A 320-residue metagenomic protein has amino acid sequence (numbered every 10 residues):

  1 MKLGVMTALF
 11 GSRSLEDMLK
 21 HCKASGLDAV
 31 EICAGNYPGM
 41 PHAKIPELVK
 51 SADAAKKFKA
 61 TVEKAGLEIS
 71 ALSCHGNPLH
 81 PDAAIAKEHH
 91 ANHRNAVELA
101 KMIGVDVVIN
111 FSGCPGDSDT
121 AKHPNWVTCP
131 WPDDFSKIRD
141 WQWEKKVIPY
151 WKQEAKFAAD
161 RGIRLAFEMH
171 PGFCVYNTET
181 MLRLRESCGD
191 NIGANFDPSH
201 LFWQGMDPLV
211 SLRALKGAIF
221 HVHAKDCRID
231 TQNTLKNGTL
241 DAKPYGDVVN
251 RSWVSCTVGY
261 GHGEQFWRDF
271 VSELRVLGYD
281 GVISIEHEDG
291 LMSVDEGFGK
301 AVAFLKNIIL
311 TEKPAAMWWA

Functional and structural regions predicted by a protein language model:
M1-S12: Boundary/entry segment of secreted carbohydrate-active catalytic domains
K2, A29-V30, N36, L72 (+2 more regions): Acidic/histidine-rich catalytic cores of soluble enzymes
V5, C22, V30, V62 (+11 more regions): Conserved, mostly hydrophobic/aromatic
F10, S284-S293: A short, acidic, flexible beta-alpha connecting loop/helix-capping segment that sits on the rim of active
E16-D17, H21, K56-K64, E68 (+4 more regions): Active-site acidic/histidine proton-transfer and metal-coordination neighborhood in alpha/beta enzyme cores
L27, L67, A100, V105 (+2 more regions): A structural motif
I32-K57, G113-D119: Glycine-rich, proline-tolerant flexible connector loops at the mouths of alpha/beta enzymes
V294-M317: C-terminal helical cap(s) of enzyme catalytic domains, especially alpha/beta-barrels
